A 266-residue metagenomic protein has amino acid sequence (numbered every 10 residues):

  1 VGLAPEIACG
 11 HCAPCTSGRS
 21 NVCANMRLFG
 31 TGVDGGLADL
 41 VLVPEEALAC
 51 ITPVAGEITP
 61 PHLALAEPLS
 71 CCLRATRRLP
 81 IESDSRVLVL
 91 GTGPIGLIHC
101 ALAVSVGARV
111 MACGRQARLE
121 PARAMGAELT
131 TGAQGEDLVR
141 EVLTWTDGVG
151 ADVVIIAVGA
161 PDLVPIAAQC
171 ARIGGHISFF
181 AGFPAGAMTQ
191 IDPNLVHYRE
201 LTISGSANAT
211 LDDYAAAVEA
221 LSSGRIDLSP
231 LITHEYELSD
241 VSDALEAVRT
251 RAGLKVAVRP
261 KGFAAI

Functional and structural regions predicted by a protein language model:
V1-L3, V87, I177: Generic structural signal for buried aliphatic residues
C9-L90: NAD(P)H dinucleotide-binding glycine-rich loop of Rossmann-like/cofactor-binding domains, especially the beta1-alpha1
G56-G135: Mid-domain Rossmann-like dinucleotide-binding core that forms the NAD(H)/NADP(H) cofactor-binding site
L79, E120, A124-L201, A265-I266: Glycine-rich cofactor phosphate-binding loops and adjacent beta1-alpha1 units of small-molecule cofactor enzyme domains
D84-S85, G175, L201, L254: Nucleotide donor/acceptor-binding cores
A112-Q116, A157, A207: N-terminal Rossmann-fold cofactor-binding loop
P165-Q169, L211-I266: C-terminal hydrophobic helical "lid"/dimerization subdomain of Rossmann-like NAD(P)H-dependent oxidoreductases
A181-P184, S206-N208, I232, Y236: Short strand-turn motif at the edge of the Rossmann-like AdoMet-binding core
